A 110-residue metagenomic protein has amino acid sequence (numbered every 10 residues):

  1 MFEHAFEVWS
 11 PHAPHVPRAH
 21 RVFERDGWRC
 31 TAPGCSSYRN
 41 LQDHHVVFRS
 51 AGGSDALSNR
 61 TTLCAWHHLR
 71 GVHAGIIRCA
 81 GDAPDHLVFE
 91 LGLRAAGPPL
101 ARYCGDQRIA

Functional and structural regions predicted by a protein language model:
M1-A110: A boundary/linker detector
